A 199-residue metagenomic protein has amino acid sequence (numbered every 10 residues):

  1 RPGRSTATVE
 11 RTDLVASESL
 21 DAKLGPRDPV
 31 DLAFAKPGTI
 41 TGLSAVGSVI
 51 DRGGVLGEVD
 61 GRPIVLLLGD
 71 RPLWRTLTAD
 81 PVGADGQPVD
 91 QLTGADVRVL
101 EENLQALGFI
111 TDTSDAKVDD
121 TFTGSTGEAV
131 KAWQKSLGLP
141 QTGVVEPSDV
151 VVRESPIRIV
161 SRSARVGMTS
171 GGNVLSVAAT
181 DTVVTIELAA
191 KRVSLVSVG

Functional and structural regions predicted by a protein language model:
S5-R11, A16-R52, L56-G57, V65-V89 (+4 more regions): Short beta-strand segments of a lipoyl-like beta-sandwich/carrier module
P81-P140: A short amphipathic alpha-helical interaction element
F122-A164: Short beta-strand-centered interaction patches in the first periplasmic/extracellular domains of large envelope
